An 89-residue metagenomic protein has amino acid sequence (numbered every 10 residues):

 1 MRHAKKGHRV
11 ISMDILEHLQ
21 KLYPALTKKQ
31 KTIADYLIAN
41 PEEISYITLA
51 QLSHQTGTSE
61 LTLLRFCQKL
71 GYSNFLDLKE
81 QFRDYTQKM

Functional and structural regions predicted by a protein language model:
R2-H3, G7, S12-D35, A39-Y46 (+2 more regions): HTH-adjacent hinge/linker in prokaryotic transcriptional regulators
